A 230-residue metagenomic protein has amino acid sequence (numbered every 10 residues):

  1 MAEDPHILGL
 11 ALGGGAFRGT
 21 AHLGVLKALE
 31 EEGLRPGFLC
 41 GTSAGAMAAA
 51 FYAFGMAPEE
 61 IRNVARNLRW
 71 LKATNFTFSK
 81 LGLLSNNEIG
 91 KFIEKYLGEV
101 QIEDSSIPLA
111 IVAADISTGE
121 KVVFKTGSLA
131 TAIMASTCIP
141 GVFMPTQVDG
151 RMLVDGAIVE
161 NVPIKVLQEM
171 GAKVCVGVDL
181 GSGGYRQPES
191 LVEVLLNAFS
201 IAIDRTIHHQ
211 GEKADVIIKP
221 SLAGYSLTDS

Functional and structural regions predicted by a protein language model:
M1-T42, A50-S230: Patatin-like phospholipase
